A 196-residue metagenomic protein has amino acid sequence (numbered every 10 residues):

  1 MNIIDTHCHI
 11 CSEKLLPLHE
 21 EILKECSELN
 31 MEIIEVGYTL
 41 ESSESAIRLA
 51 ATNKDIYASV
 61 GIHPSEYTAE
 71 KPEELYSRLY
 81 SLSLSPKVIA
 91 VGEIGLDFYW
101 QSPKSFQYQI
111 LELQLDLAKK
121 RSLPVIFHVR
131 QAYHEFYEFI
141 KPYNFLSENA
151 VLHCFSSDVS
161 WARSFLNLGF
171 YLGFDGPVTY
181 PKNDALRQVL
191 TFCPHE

Functional and structural regions predicted by a protein language model:
M1-E196: Mid-domain alpha/beta scaffold segments of enzyme catalytic cores
